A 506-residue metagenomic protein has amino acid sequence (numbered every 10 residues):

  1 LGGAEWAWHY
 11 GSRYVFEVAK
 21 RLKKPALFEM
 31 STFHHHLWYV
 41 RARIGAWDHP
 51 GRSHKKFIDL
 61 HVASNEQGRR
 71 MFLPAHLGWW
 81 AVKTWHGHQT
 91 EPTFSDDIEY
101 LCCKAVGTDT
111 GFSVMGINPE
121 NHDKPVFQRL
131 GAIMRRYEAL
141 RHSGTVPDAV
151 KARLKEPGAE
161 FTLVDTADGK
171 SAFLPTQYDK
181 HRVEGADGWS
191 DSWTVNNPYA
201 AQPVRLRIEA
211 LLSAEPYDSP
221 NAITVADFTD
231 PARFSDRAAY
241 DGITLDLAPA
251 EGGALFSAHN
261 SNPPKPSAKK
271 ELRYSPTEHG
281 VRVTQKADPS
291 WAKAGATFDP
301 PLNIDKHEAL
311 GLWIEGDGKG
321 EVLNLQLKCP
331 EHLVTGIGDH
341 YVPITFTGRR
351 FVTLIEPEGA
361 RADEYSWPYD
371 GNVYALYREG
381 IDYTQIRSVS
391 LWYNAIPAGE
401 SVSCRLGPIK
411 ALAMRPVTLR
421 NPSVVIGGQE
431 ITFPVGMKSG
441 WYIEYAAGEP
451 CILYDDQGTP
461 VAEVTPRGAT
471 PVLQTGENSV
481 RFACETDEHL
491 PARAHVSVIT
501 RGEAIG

Functional and structural regions predicted by a protein language model:
L1-E5, A105: Active-site groove signature of glycoside hydrolases
H9, R13, E17-D123: Glycan-recognition surfaces
H34, C103-K104, T108-A222: Carbohydrate-binding surfaces of carbohydrate-active enzymes
D179-S190, R282-A294, L333-V334, L453-A462: Extracellular beta-rich ligand/substrate-recognition surface
H181-R182, W193-N196, T297-L302, G338-I344 (+1 more regions): Beta-strand-rich interaction surfaces with strong enrichment in secreted/lumenal proteins
S192-N196, R349-G359, E444-A447, G468: Exposed aromatic-hydrophobic patches
P203-R205, E209-T418: Beta-rich carbohydrate-recognition modules and glycan-binding surfaces
I344-T347, A398-G506: Intrinsically disordered, low-complexity segments enriched in serine, threonine, and glycine
